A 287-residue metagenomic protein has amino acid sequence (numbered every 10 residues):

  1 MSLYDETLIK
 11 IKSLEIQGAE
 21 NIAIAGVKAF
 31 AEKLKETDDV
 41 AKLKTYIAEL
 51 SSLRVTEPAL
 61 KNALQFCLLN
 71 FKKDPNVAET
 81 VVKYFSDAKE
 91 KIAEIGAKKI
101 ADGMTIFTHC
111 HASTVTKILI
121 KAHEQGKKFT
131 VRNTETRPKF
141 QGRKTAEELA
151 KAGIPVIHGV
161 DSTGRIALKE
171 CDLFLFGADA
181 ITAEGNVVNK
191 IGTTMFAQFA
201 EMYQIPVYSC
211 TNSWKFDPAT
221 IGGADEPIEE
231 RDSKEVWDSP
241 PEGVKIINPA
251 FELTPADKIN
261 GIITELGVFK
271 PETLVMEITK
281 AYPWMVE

Functional and structural regions predicted by a protein language model:
M1-A78: Long amphipathic alpha-helical segments
I16, T37, T105-H111, A183-V188: Short, glycine-rich nucleotide/cofactor-binding loops
A23-G26, C110, S209-C210: Short beta-strand segments at enzyme active-site cores
A31-K35, K121-Q125, F196-P206: Alpha-helix C-terminal capping segments
L34, I118-L119, T273-V275: Short, glycine/acidic-enriched capping/hinge loops at junctions between secondary-structure elements
L68-F107, V115, I120, E124 (+1 more regions): Ligand-binding beta-strand-loop-alpha-helix segment within the catalytic cores of soluble metabolic enzymes
T134-E287: Conserved phosphate- and dinucleotide-binding cores of soluble alpha/beta proteins, encompassing both enzyme active
